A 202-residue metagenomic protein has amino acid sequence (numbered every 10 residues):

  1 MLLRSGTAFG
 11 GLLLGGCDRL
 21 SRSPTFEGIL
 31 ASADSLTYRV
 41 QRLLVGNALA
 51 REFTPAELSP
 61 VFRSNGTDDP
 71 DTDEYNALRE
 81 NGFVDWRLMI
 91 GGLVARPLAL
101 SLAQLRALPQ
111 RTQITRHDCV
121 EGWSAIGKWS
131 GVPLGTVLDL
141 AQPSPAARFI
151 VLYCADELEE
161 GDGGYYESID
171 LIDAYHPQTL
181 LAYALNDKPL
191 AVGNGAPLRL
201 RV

Functional and structural regions predicted by a protein language model:
M1-L20: N-terminal export signals
L20-V202: Structured, non-membrane catalytic/scaffold regions adjacent to prosthetic-group chemistry
